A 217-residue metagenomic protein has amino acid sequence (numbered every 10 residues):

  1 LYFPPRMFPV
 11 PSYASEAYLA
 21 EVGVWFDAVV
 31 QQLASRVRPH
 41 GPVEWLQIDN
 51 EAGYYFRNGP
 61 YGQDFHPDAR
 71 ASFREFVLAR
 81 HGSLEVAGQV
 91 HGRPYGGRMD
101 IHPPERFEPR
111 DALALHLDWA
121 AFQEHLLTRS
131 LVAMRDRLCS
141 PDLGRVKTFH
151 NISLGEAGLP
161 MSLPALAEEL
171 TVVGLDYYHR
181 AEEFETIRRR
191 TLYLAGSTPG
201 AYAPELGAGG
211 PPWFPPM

Functional and structural regions predicted by a protein language model:
Y2-P164: Polysaccharide-binding and catalytic clefts of secreted carbohydrate-active enzymes
V132-K147, M161-M217: Catalytic-core region of carbohydrate-active enzymes that cleave or remodel glycosidic bonds
